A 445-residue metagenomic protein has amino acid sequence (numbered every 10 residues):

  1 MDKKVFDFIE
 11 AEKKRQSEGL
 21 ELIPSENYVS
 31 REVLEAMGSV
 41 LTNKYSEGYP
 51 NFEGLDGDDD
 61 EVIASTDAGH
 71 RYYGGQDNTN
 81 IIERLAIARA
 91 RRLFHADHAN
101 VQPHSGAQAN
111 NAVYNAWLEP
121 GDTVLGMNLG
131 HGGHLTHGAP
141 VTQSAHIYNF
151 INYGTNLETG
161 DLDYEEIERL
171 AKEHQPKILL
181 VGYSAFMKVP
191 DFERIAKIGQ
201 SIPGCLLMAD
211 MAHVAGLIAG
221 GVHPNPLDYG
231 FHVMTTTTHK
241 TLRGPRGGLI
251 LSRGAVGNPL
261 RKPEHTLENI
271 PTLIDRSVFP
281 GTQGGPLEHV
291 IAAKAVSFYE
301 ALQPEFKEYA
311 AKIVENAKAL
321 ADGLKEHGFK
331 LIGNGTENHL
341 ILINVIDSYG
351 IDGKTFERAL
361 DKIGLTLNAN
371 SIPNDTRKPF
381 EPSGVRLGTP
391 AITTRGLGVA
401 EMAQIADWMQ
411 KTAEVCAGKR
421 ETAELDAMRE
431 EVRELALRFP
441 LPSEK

Functional and structural regions predicted by a protein language model:
M1-L85, K197, L437, L441-K445: N-terminal glycine-rich, Lys/His-bearing helix-loop that initiates the first secondary-structure elements of many
K3, A88, E315-N316, P379-K445: PLP-dependent enzyme catalytic core of the Aspartate aminotransferase-like
E12-E18, Y45-E47, S65-T66, P176 (+5 more regions): Short acidic (Asp/Glu) and glycine-rich catalytic loops that position anionic groups and cofactors
G19, G48-N51, D97-H98, G284-E288 (+4 more regions): Flexible, glycine/charged-enriched surface loops at secondary-structure junctions
S25-V29, V33-M37, A112, T237-L242 (+3 more regions): Conserved phosphate/anionic-ligand binding catalytic regions in large, soluble enzymes, centered on
G54-L55, A295, K312-K318, N334-N344 (+2 more regions): A glycine-rich phosphate-binding loop feature that marks nucleotide/adenosyl-phosphate handling sites
N78-I81, L85-G328: Conserved PLP-enzyme active-site core in the AAT-like
K330-G396: Conserved PLP-binding catalytic core of the aspartate aminotransferase-like
